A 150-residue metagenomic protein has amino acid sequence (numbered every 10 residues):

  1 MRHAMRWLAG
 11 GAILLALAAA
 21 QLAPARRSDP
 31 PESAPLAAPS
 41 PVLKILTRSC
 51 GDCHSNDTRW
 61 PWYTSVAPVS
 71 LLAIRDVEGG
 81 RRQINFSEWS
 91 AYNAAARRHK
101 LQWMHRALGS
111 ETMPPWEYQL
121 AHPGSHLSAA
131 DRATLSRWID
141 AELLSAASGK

Functional and structural regions predicted by a protein language model:
M1-R2: N-terminal secretory signal peptides that target proteins for export/translocation
R6-I84, A94-G149: Sequence context surrounding c-type heme c attachment/ligation sites in exported
S87: Residue-level detector of conserved, well-ordered beta-strand and adjacent loop positions that form binding/recognition
